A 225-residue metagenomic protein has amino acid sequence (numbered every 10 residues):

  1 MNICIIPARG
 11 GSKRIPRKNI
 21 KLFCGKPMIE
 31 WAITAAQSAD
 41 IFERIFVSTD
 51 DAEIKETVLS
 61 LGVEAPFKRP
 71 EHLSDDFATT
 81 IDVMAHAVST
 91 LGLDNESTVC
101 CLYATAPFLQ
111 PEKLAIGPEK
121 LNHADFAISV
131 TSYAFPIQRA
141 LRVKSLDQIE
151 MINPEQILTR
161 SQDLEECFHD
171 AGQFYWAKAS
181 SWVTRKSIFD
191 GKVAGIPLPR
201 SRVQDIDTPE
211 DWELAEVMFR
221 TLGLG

Functional and structural regions predicted by a protein language model:
M1-S48: N-terminal glycine-rich phosphate-binding loop and ensuing alpha1 helix
I41, L61-V63, S145: Short, structured coil segments at secondary-structure junctions
F42, L93-E96, H123-D125, L224: Short, high-confidence coil segments that cap the C-terminus of an alpha-helix and link into the following beta-strand
F46, A52-C100, F108-E112, I116: Short phosphate-binding loop-to-helix
S48-T49, W176, I206: Short beta-strand scaffold positions
D82, P107-G191, P197: Conserved core of the sugar-phosphate nucleotidyltransferase
G195-P197, R202-G225: Hydrophobic helical membrane-anchoring modules
